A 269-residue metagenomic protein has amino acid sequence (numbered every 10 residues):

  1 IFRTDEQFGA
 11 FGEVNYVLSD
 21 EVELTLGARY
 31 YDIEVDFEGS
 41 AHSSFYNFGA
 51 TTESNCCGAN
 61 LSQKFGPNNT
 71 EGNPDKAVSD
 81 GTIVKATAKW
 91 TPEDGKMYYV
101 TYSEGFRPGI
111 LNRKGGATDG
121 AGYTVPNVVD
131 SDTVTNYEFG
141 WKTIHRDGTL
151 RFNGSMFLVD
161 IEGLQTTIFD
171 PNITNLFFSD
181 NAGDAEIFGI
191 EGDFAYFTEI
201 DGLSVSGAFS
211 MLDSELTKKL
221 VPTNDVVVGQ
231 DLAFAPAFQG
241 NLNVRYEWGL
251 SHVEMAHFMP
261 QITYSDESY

Functional and structural regions predicted by a protein language model:
I1, D36-A77, I110-V128, T166-D180 (+1 more regions): Solvent-exposed loop segments that connect transmembrane elements
R3-Q7, D75-G81, G120, D130-V134 (+5 more regions): Transmembrane beta-barrel outer-membrane domains
D5-S62, S79-K89, T101-R107, T198-E199 (+1 more regions): Surface-exposed extracellular loop regions of Gram-negative outer-membrane beta-barrel proteins
E6-V14, T82-A86, V125, T135-F139 (+2 more regions): Hydrophobic, lipid-facing positions within transmembrane beta-strands of outer-membrane proteins
F11-N15, T87-T91, G140-I144, D193-F197 (+2 more regions): Transmembrane beta-barrel domains of outer membrane proteins
D20-L24, T149-D160, F178-Y269: Gram-negative outer-membrane beta-barrel transporters
D32-S40, V78-D80, D94, F106-A117 (+6 more regions): Gram-negative outer-membrane beta-barrel proteins
T91-K114, V128-I190, A195, S210 (+1 more regions): Membrane-embedded beta-barrel scaffold of Gram-negative outer-membrane proteins
